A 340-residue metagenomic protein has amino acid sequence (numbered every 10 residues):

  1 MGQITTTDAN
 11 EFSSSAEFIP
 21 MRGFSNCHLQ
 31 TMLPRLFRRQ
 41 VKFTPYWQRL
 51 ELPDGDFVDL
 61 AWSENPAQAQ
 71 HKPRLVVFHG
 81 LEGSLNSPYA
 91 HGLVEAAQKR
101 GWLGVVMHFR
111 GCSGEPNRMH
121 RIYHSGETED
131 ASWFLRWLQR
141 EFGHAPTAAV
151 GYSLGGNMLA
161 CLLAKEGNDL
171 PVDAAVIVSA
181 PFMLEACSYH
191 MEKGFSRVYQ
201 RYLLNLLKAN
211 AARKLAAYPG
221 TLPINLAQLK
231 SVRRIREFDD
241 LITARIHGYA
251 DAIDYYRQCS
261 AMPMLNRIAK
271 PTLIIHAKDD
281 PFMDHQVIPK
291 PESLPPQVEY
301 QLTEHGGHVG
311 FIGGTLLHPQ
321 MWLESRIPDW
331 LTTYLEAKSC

Functional and structural regions predicted by a protein language model:
T6-N10, R140-I246: Alpha/beta-hydrolase-fold enzymes
N26-Q68, I312-H318: N-terminal cap/lid segment of alpha/beta-hydrolase-fold proteins
H71-G80: Short beta-strand element of the alpha/beta-hydrolase
G83-E95, H285-V287: The serine-hydrolase catalytic nucleophile loop
N86, V94-R118: Conserved alpha/beta-hydrolase
R110-A148: Catalytic nucleophile-loop/oxyanion-hole region of alpha/beta-hydrolase and closely related hydrolase-like folds
I268, I274-H276, D280: Short beta-strand/loop motif that positions the catalytic acidic residue of the alpha/beta-hydrolase fold
E304-C340: Catalytic active-site module of serine/aspartate enzymes centered on a nucleophile-bearing elbow/loop
